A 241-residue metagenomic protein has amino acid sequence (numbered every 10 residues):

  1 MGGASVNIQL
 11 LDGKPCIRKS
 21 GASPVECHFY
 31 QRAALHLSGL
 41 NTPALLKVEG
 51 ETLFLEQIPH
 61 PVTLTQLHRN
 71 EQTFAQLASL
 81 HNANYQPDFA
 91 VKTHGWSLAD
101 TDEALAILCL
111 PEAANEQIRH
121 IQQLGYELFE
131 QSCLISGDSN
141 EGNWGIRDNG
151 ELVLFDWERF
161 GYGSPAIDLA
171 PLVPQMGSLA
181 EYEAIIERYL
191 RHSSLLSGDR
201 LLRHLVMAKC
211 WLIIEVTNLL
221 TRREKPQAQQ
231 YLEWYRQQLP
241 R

Functional and structural regions predicted by a protein language model:
G3, G13-F54, P61-N82: A conserved alpha-helical element in kinase catalytic cores
S5-L10, Q122-I167: Active-site acidic catalytic loop and adjacent metal/ATP-binding pocket of ATP-dependent phosphoryl transfer enzymes
V25-E26, Y235-R241: Regulatory N- and C-terminal appendages and interdomain linkers associated with kinase/kinase-like NTP transferase
E26-F29, L37-G39, Q117-F129: Short Pro/Gly-enriched beta-strand edge/turn motifs at strand-loop
G50-Q66, T101-E103, C210-P226: A glycine-centered beta->alpha junction motif in the catalytic cores of kinase/phosphotransferase enzymes
P61-W96, P111-R119, G125-E127: Conserved kinase catalytic-core helix
E71, V153, A170-V173: Glycine-rich, phosphate-binding/catalytic loops in enzymes
A166-L195, K209-R236: Active-site activation/catalytic loop segments of kinase-like enzymes and analogous catalytic loops in related
